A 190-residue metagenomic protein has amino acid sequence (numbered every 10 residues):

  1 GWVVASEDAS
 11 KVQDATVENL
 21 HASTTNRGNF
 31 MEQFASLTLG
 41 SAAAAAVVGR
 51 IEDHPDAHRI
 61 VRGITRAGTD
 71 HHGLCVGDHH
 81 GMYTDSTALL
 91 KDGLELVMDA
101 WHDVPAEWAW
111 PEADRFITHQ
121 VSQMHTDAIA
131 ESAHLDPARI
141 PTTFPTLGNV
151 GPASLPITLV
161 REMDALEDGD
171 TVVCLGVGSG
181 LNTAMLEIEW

Functional and structural regions predicted by a protein language model:
G1-E7, V48, C174-G178: Short beta-strand segments
W2-T16, G68-H72: Acyl-CoA/ACP chain-elongation machinery
E7, T65-T69, H119-Q123: Short glycine-enriched loops at secondary-structure junctions
V12-V17, T183-E187: Short acidic, glycine/serine/threonine-rich loops at helix termini
V17-E95, D99, E167, V177 (+1 more regions): Condensing-enzyme catalytic core mediating Claisen C-C bond formation in acyl metabolism
E52-D53, T65, H102, A106 (+2 more regions): Generic secondary-structure signature for well-ordered alpha-helical cores
L94, M98, W110-W190: Claisen-condensing/thiolase-fold acyl-transfer catalytic domains that form or cleave C-C bonds in fatty acid
